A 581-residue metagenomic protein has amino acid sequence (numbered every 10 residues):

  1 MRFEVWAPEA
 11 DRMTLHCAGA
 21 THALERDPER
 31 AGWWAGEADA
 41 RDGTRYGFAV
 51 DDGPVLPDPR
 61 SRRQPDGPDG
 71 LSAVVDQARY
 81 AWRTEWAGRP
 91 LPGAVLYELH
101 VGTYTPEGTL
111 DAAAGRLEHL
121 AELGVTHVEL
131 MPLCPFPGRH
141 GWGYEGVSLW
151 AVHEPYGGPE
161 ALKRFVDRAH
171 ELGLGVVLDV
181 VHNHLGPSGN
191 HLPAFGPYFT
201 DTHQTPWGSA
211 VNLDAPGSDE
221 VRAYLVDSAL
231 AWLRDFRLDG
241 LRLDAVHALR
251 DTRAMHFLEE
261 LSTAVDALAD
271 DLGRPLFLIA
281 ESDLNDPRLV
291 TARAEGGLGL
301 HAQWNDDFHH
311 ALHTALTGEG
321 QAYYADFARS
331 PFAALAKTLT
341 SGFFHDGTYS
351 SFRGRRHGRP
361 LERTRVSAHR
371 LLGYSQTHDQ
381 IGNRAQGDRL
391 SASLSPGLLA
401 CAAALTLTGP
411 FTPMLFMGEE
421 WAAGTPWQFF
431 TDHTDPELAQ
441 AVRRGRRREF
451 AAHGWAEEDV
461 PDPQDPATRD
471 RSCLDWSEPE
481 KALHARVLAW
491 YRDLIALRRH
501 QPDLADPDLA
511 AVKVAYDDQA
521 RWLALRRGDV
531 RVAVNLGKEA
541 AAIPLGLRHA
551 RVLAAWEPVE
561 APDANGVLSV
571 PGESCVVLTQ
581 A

Functional and structural regions predicted by a protein language model:
R2, T21-E98, T103-G108, H119 (+1 more regions): The feature marks proteins involved in alpha-glucan
V5, F48, L99, L120 (+11 more regions): Conserved, mostly hydrophobic/aromatic
W6-M13, R41, K538-E539, L547-H549: Short proline/glycine-enriched turn/loop motifs at strand-loop junctions of beta-rich domains
A7, D42-R45, P562-A581: C-terminal beta-strand-rich structural cap/linker in extracellular carbohydrate-active enzymes
E85-L91, H100-D271, L289: Substrate-binding/active-site clefts of carbohydrate-active enzymes
V95-L99, V128, V176-L178, L241 (+3 more regions): Hydrophobic faces of well-ordered beta-strands that scaffold small-molecule active sites in alpha/beta enzyme cores
L258, S262-W455: Conserved alpha/beta catalytic core and glycan-binding cleft of carbohydrate-active enzymes
S341-R359, L415-F416, W421-F430, R444 (+2 more regions): Glycan-recognition and catalytic regions of carbohydrate-active enzymes
